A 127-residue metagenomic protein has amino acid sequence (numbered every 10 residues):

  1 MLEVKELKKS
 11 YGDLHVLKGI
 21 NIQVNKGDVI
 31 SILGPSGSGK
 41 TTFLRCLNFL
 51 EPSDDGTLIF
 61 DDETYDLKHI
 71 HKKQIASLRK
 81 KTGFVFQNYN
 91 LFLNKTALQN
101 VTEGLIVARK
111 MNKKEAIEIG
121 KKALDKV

Functional and structural regions predicted by a protein language model:
L14-H15, A76: Short coil-to-beta microelement around the adenine-binding A-loop and adjacent beta1/P-loop entry of ABC ATPase
L33-P35: The feature captures the beta-strand-to-loop junction immediately N-terminal to the Walker
N48: Helix-to-loop junction immediately C-terminal to a conserved catalytic motif
D62-D66, R109, K113-V127: Conserved ABC ATPase "signature" region
Y65-G83, K113-K114: ABC ATPase NBD coupling module
K81-T82, F86-N90, K95: ABC ATPase nucleotide-binding domain signature
N94-G104: Short coil-to-helix segment of the ABC ATPase nucleotide-binding domain corresponding to the Q-loop/switch region
